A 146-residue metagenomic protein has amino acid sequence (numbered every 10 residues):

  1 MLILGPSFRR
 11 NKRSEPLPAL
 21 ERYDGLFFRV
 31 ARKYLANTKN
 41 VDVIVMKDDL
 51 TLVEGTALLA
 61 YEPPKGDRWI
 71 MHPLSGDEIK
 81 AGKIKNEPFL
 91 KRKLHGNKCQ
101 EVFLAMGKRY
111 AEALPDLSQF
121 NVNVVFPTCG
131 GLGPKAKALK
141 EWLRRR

Functional and structural regions predicted by a protein language model:
M1-R146: Peripheral peptide segments
